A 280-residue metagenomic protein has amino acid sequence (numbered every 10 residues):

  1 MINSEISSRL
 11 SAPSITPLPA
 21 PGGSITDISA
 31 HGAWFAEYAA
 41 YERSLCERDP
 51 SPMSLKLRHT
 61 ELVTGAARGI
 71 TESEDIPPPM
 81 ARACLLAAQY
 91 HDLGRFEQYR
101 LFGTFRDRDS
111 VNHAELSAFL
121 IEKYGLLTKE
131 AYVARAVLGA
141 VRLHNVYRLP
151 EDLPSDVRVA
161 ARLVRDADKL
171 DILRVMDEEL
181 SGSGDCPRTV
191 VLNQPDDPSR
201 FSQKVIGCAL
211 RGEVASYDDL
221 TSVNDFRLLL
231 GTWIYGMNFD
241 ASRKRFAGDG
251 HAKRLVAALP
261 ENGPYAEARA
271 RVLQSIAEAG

Functional and structural regions predicted by a protein language model:
I2-R9: Short, low-complexity S/T/E/D/G/P-rich linear segments that nucleate or cap local secondary structure
L10, I15-S29, P52-E61, G65 (+5 more regions): Divalent metal-dependent phosphate-bond-processing catalytic cores, especially two-metal-ion Mg2+/Mn2+ enzymes that act
G32-A39, T64, A118, E122 (+1 more regions): An amphipathic alpha-helix signature
A36-L62, F96-D107: Active-site flanking loop/helix segments enriched in acidic
M53, G103-V111, Y124-L127, A131: Short gly/ser-rich anion-binding loops that grip negatively charged ligand groups
L62-I70, V111-G125: An active-site-proximal "capping" alpha-helix that borders the catalytic cofactor pocket
D75-L86, L126-L143, D156-L163: Acidic/histidine metal-binding catalytic segments
A81-R106, S117, A136-Y147: His-Asp-centered metal-binding catalytic motifs of divalent-metal-dependent phosphohydrolases/nucleases
